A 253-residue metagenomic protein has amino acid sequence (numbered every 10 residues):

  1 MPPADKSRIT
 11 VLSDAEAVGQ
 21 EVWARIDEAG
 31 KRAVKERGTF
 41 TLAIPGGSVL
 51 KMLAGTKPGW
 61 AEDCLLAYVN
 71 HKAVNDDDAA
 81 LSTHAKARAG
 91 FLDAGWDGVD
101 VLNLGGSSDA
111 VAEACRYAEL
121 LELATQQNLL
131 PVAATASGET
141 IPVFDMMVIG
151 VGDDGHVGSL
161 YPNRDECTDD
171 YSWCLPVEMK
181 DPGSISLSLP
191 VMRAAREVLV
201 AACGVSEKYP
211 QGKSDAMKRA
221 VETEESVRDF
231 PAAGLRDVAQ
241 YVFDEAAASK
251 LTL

Functional and structural regions predicted by a protein language model:
M1-L42, V111, C115: N-terminal glycine-/serine-/threonine-rich phosphate-binding loop
P2-K6, A61-V148: Ligand-binding beta-strand-loop-alpha-helix segment within the catalytic cores of soluble metabolic enzymes
K31-G59: Glycine-rich N-terminal segment of FAD-binding domains in flavoprotein oxidoreductases, spanning the beta-loop-helix
I44-V49, I149-D153, C203: Glycine-rich beta-strand-to-loop/alpha-helix junction loops that act as flexible
G55-E62, A85-R88, P162-Y171, T223: A glycine- and small-aliphatic-rich helix-loop capping segment at beta-alpha/alpha-beta transitions that lines
K57-L65, G95-W96, E166, P190-R196 (+1 more regions): Short, conserved loop/helix-junction motifs that constitute active-site signature segments in enzyme catalytic cores
M146-V191: Class I SAM-dependent methyltransferase SAM-binding "motif I" and its flanking Rossmann-like core
M192-L253: C-terminal functional extensions of proteins
